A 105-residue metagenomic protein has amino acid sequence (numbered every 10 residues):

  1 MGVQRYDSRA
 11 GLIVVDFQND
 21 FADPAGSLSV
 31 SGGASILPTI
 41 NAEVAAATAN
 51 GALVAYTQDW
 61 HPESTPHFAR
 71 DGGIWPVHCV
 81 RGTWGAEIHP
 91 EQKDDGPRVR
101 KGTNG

Functional and structural regions predicted by a protein language model:
M1-N104: Active-site acidic carboxylates
